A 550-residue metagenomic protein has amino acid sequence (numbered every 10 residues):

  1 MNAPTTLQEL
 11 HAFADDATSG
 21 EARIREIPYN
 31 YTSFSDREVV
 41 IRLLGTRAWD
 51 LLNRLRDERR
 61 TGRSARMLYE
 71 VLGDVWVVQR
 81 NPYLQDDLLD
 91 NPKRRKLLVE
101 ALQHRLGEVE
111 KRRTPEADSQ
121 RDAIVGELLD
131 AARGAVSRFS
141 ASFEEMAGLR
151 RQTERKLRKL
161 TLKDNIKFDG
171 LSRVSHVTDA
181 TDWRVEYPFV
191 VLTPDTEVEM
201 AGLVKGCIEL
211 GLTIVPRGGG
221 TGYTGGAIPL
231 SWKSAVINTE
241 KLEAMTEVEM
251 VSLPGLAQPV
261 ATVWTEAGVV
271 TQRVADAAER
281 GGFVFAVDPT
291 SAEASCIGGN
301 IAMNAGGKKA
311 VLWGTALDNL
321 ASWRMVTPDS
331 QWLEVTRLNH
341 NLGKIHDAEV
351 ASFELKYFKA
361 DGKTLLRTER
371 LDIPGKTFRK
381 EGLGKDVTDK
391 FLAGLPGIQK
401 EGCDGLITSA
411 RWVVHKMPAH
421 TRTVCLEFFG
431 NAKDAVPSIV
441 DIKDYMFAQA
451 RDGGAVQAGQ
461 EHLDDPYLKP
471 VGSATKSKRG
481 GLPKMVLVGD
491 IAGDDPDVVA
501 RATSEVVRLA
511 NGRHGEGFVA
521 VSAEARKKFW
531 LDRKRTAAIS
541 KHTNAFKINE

Functional and structural regions predicted by a protein language model:
N2-K205, G222-T262, T290, V413-V414 (+3 more regions): N-terminal flexible segment immediately upstream of the FAD-binding catalytic core in FAD-dependent oxidoreductases
T153, L157, C207, S438-D444 (+1 more regions): Short amphipathic alpha-helices in soluble, non-transmembrane regions that often serve as interface/regulatory elements
K163-G170, F285-P289, T368-R370, T377-K385 (+2 more regions): Flexible, glycine/charged-enriched surface loops at secondary-structure junctions
E199-G202, R273, A432-S438, D494-T503: Short, conserved charged micro-motifs
P216-G220, A227, T239, A267 (+6 more regions): Glycine-rich, histidine-containing beta strand-loop boundary motifs that form or position
A244-G255, A261-V440: FAD-binding subdomain of flavoenzyme oxidoreductases
A410-W412, Q449-A492, P496: Glycine-/charge-enriched secondary-structure boundary and capping motifs
